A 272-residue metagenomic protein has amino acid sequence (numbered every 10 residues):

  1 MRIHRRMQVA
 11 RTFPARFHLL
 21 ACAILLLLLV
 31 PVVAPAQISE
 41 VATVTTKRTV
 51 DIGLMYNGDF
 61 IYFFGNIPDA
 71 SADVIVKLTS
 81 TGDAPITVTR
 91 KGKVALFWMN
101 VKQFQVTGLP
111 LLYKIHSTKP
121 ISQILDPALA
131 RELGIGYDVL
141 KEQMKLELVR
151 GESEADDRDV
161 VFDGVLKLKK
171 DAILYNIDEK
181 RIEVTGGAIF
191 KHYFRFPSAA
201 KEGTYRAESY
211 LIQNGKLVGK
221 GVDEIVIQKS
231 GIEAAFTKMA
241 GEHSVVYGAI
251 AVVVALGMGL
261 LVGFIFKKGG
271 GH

Functional and structural regions predicted by a protein language model:
M1-A15: N-terminal secretory signal peptides that target proteins for export/translocation
H18-P31: Bacterial N-terminal signal peptides
V32-A36: Sec/Tat signal peptide C-region and signal peptidase I cleavage site
I38-Y56: N-terminal edge beta-strand
M99-K201: Membrane-proximal low-complexity regions enriched in glycine and acidic/polar residues
R195, V218-A249: Short, aromatic-rich amphipathic segments at membrane interfaces that lie adjacent to a transmembrane helix or signal
A199-K229: Extended, hydrophilic extramembrane loops/domains of integral membrane proteins
A255-H272: Juxtamembrane interface at the cytosolic side of transmembrane helices
